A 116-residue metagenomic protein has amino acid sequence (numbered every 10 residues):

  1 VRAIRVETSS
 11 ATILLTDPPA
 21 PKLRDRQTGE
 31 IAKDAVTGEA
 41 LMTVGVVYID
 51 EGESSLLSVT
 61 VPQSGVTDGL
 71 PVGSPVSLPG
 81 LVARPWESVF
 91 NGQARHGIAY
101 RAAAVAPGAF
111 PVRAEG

Functional and structural regions predicted by a protein language model:
V1-G116: OB-fold and OB-like single-stranded nucleic-acid-recognition modules and their adjacent interaction interfaces
